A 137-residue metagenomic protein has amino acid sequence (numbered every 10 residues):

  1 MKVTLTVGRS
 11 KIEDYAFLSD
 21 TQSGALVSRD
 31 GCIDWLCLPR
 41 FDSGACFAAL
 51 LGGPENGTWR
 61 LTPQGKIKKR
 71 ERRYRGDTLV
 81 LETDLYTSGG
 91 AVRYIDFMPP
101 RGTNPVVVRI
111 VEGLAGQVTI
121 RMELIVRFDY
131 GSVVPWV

Functional and structural regions predicted by a protein language model:
M1-V3: Short, compositionally biased leader-like segments
L5-V137: Beta-sandwich/jelly-roll carbohydrate-recognition scaffolds of carbohydrate-active enzymes
